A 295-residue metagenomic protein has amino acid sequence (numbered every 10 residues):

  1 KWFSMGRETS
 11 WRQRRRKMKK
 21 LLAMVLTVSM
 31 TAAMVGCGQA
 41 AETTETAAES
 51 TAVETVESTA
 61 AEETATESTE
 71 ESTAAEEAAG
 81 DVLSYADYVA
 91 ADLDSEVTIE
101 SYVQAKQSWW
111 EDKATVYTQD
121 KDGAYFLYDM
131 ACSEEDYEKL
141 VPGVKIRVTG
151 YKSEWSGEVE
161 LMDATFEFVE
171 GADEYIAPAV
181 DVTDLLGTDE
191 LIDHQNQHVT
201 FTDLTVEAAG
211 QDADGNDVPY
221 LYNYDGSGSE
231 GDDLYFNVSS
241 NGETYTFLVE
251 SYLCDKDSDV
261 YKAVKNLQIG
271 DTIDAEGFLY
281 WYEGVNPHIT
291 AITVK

Functional and structural regions predicted by a protein language model:
K1-K17: Short, Lys/Arg-enriched N-terminal segments with co-localized hydrophobic residues within the first ~10-30 amino acids
R12-V25, G38: Positively charged n-region of N-terminal signal peptides that target proteins for export
L26, M30-M34: Hydrophobic core
G36-T46: Bacterial lipoprotein signal-peptidase II cleavage site
T44-E76: Extracellular mucin-like PTS domains
A74-K295: OB-fold single-stranded nucleic acid-binding module
